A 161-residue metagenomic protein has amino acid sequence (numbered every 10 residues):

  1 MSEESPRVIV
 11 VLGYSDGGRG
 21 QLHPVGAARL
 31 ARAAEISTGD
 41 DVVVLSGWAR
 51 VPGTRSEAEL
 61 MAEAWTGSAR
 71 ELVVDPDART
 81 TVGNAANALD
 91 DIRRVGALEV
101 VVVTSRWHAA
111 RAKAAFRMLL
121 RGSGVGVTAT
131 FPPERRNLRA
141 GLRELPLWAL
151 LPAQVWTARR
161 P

Functional and structural regions predicted by a protein language model:
M1-G141: A structural signal for short, hydrophobic/glycine-enriched beta-strand patches
N137-P161: A transmembrane-helix-recognition feature enriched in membrane-embedded lipid enzymes and envelope glyco-/phospholipid
